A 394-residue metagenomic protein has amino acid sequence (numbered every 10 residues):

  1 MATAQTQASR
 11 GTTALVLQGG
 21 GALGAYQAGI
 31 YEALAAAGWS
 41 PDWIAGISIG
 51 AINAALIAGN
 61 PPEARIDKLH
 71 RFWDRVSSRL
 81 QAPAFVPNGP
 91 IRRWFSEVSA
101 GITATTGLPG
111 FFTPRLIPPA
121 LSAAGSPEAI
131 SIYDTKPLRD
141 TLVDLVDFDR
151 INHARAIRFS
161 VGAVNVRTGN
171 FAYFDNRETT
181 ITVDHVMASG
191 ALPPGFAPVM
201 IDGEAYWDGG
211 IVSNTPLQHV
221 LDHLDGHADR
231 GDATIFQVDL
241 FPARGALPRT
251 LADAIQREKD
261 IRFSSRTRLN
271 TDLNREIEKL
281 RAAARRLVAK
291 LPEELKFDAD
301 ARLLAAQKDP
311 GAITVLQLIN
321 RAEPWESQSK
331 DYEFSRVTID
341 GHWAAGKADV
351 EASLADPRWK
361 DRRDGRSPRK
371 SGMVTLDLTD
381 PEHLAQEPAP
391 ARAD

Functional and structural regions predicted by a protein language model:
M1-T13, A156, V164-R167: Small-residue-rich anion-binding loops in enzyme active sites
A8-A14, G21-I132, K136, D140-L142 (+6 more regions): Patatin-like phospholipase
A45, G162, T234-V238, T314-L318: Hydrophobic/aromatic beta-strand patches that form the interior of the parallel beta-sheet core in alpha/beta enzyme
P118-R230, Q237, A252-D253, D331: Active-site gating loop/helix substructures
S122, A129, P137, L142 (+1 more regions): C-terminal helical/tail subdomains of lipid-metabolizing enzymes
A163-T168, S213, D239-R244, A301 (+2 more regions): Glycine-rich beta-alpha junction loops
R230-A254, R266: A short, conserved beta-to-alpha structural element at the edge of catalytic cores that scaffolds binding
R249-L291: Acidic, Ser/Thr-rich peripheral helices and adjacent loops at domain boundaries
